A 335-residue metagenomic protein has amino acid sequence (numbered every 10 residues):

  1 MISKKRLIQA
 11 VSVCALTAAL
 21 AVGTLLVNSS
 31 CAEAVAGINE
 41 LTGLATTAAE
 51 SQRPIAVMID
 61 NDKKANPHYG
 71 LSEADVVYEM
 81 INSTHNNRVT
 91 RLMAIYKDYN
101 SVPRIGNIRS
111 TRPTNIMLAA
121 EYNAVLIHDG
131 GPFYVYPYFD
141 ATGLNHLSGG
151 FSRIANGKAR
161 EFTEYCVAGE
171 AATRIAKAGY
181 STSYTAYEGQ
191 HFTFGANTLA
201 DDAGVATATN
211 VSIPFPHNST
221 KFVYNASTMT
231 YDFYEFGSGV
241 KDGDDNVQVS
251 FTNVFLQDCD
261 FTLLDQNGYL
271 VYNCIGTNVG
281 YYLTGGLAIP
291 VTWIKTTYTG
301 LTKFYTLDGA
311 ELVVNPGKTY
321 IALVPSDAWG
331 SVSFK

Functional and structural regions predicted by a protein language model:
M1-K5: N-terminal secretory signal peptides that target proteins for export/translocation
L7-T24: Sec-dependent N-terminal signal peptides
V22-I38: Sec-dependent signal peptide cleavage junction
V35-Y78, S83-K335: A surface/extracellular/periplasmic glyco- and lipid-processing/surface-interacting theme
